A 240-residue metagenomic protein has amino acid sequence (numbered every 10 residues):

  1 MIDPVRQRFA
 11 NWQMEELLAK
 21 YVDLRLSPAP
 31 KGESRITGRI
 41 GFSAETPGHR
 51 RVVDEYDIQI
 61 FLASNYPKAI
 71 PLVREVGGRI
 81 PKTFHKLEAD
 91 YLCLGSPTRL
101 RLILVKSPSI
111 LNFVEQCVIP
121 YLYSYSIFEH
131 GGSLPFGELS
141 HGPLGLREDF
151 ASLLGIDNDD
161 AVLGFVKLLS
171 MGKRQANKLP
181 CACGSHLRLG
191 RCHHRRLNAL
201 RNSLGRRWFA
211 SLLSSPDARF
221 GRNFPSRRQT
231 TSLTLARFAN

Functional and structural regions predicted by a protein language model:
M1, T98-S107, L111-N240: Acidic/negatively charged segments and metal-coordination signatures
M1-R8: N-terminal membrane-targeting/insertion segments
A10-F113, P135: Compact alpha/beta protein-protein interaction domains typified by the UBC
